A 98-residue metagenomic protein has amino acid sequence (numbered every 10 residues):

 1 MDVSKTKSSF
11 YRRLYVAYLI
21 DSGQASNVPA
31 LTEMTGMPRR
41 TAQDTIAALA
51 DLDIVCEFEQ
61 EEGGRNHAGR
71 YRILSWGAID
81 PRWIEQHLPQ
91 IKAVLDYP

Functional and structural regions predicted by a protein language model:
M1-V16: Short alpha-helical segments that sit at the start of domains
L19-G23: Short helix-capping/hinge SLiMs at alpha-helix to coil transitions
A30-T32: The alpha-helix within a helix-turn-helix
R40: Key DNA-contact positions within bacterial/archaeal DNA-binding proteins
A48-L52: Alpha-helical DNA-recognition elements
I54-R70: Short Lys/Arg-enriched helix C-cap and helix-to-coil transition segments that create basic nucleic-acid-contact patches
S75-P98: Helix-turn-helix/homeodomain-like alpha-helical modules used for DNA recognition and transcription-factor dimerization
